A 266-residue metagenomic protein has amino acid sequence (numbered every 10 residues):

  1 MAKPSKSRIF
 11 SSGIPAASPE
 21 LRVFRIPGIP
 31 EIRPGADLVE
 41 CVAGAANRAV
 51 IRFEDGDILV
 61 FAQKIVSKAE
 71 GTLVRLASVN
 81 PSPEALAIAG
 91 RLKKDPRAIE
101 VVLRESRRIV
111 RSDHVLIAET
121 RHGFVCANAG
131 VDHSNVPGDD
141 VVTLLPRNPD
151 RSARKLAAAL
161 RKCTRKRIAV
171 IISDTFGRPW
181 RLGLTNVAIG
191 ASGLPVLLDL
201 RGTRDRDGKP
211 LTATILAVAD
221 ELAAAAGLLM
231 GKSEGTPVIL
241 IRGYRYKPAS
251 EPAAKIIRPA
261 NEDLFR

Functional and structural regions predicted by a protein language model:
A2-R266: N-terminal and secondary-structure boundary signal
